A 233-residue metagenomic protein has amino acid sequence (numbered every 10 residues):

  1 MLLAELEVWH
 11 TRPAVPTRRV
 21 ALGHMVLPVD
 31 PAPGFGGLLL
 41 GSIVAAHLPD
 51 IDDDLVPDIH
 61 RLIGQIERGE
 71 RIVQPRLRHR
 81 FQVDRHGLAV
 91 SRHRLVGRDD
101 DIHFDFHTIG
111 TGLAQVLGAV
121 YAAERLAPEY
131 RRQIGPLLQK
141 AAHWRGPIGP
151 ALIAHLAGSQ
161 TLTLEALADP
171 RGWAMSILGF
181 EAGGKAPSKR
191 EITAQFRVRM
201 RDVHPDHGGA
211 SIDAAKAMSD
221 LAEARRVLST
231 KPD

Functional and structural regions predicted by a protein language model:
M1-S159: Accessory regions outside conserved functional cores
I153-D233: N-terminal J-domain/J-like co-chaperone modules of DnaJ/Hsp40 proteins
